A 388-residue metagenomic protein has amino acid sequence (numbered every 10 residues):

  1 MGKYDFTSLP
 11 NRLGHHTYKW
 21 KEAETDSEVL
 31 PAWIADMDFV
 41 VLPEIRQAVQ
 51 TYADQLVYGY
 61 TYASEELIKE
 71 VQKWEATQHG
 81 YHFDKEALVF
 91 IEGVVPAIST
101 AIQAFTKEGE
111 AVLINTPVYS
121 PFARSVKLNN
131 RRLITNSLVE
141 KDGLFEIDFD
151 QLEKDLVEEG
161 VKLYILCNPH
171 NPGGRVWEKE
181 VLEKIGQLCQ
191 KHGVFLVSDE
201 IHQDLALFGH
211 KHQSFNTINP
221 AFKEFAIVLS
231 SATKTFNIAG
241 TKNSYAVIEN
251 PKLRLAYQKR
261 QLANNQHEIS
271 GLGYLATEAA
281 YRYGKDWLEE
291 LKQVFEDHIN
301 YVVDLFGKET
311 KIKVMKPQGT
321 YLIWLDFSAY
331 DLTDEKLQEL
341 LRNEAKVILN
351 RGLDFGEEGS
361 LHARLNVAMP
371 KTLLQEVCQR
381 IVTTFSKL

Functional and structural regions predicted by a protein language model:
M1-T17, T25-E28: Conserved PLP-binding active-site segment in aminotransferase class I/II-type PLP enzymes
G2, H16, L56-Y58, K162 (+1 more regions): Intrinsically disordered, low-complexity segments enriched in small/polar residues
Y4, E24-L30, A35-Q50, F83-D84 (+1 more regions): PLP-dependent class I/II
L9, Y58-Y60, I147, F215: Short clusters of hydrophobic/aromatic residues that line enzyme substrate/ligand-binding pockets
P31-D38, Q50-I68: A glycine-/small-polar-enriched, mobile loop at the entrance of the PLP active site in fold-type I
G59-E92: Conserved N-terminal alpha-helix of the aminotransferase class I/II PLP-enzyme fold
